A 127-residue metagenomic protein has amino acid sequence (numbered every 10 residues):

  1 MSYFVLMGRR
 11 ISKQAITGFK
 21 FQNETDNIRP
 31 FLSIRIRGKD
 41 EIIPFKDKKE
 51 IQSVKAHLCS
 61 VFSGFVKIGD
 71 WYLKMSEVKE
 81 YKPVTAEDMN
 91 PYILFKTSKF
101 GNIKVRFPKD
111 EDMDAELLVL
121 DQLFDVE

Functional and structural regions predicted by a protein language model:
M1-G18, N23: Ordered, small/hydrophobic-rich secondary-structure cores
A15-Y72, E77-E127: Acidic, Ser/Thr- and proline-rich intrinsically disordered linker/docking segments of eukaryotic scaffolds
